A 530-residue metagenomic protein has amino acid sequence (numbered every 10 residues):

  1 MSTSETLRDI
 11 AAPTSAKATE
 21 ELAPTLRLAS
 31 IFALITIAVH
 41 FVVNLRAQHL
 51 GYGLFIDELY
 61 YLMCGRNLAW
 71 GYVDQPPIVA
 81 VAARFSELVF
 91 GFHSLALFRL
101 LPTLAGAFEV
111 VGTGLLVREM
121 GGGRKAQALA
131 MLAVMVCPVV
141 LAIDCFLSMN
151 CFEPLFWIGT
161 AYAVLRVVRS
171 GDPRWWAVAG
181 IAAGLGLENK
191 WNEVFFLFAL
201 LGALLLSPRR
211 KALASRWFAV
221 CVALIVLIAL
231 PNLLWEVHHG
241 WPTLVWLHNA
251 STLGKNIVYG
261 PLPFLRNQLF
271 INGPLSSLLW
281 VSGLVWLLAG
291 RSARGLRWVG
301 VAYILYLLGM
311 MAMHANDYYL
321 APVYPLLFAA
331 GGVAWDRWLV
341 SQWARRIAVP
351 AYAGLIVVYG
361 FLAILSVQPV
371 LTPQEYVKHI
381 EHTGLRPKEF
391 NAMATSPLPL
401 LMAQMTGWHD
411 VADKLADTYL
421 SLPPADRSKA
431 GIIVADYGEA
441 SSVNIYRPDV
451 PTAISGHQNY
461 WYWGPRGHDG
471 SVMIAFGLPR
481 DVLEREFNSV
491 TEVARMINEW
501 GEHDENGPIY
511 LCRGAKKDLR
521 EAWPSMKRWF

Functional and structural regions predicted by a protein language model:
M1-V42, V220, L224: Start-transfer (signal-anchor) and selected internal transmembrane alpha helices of multi-pass inner/ER membrane
T36-V39, A130-P138, A183, L187 (+1 more regions): Short helix- or helix-capping micro-motifs that position conserved polar/aromatic residues at function-defining sites
N67, M131, W175-K190, L224-V226 (+1 more regions): Membrane-interface alpha helices of multi-pass inner-membrane proteins
L100-G121, G159-A163: Transmembrane-helix motifs of polytopic, lipid-linked glycan transferases
R118-G121, T160-W176, L284-R291: Membrane-interface transmembrane helices that cradle and orient dolichyl/undecaprenyl
V139, C145-E153: Short acidic/glycine- and proline-prone juxtamembrane loop motifs at membrane-interface regions of multi-pass membrane
L185, V194-L296, M310, F361-P369: Transmembrane-lumen/periplasm boundary regions of multi-pass, lipid-linked membrane glycan transferases
R337-H379: Signature aromatic-anchored transmembrane alpha helix within multi-pass, membrane-resident enzymes that catalyze glycan
